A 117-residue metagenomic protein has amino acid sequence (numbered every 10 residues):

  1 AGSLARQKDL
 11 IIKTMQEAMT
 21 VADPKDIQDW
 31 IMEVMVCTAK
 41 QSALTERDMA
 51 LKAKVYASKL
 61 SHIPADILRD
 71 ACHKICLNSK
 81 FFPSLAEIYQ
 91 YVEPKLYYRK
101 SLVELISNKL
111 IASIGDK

Functional and structural regions predicted by a protein language model:
A1-K117: Charged interaction scaffolds used for protein-protein
